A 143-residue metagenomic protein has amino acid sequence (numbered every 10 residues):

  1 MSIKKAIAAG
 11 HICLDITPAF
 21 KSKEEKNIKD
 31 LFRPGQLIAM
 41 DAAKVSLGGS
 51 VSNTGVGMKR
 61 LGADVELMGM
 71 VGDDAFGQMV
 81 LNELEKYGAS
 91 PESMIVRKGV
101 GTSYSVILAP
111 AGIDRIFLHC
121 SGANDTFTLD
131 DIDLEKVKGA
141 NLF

Functional and structural regions predicted by a protein language model:
M1-M68, A75: Glycine-rich phosphate/adenosyl-contacting loop at the front of the ribokinase-like
L31, Q36-A42, R60-F143: Conserved N-terminal subdomain of the carbohydrate kinase-like
